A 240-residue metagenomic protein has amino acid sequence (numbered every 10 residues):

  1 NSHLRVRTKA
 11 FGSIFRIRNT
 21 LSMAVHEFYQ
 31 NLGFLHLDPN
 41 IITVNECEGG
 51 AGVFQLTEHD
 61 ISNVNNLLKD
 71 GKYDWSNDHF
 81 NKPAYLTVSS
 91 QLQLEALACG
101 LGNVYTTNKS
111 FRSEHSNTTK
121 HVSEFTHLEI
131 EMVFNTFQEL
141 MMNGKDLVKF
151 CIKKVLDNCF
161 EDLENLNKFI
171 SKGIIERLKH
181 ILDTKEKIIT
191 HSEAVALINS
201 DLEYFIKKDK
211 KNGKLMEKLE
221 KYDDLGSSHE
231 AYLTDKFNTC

Functional and structural regions predicted by a protein language model:
N1-N135: Class II aminoacyl-tRNA synthetase-like tRNA-binding/catalytic domains
L21-V25, L140, L147: Alpha-helical packing segments of well-folded alpha/beta enzyme cores
E46-W75, D146-C240: Metal-assisted phosphate- and nucleotidyl-transfer catalytic regions
V133-N143: Catalytic palm subdomain of template-directed nucleic-acid polymerases, centered on the conserved carboxylate motif
